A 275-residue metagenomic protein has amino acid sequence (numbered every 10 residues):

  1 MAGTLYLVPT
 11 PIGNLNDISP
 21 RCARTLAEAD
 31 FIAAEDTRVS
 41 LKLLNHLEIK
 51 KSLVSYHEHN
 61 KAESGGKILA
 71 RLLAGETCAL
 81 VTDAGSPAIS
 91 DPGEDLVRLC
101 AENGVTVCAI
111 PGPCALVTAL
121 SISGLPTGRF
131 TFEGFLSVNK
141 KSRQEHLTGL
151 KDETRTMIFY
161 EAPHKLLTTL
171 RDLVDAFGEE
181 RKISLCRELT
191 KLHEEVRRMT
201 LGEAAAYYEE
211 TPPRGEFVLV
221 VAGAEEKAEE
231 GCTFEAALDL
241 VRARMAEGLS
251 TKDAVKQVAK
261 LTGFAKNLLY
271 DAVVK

Functional and structural regions predicted by a protein language model:
M1-H59: Glycine-rich, flexible N-terminal cofactor/catalytic loop recognition
A2, T156, P163-K275: A contiguous loop/helix-start segment that scaffolds small-molecule binding in enzyme catalytic cores
G3-L5, A74-A79, R155-T156: Loop/turn-to-beta-strand initiation segments
I12-G13, D83-P87, P163-K165, A224-E226: Short glycine-rich anion-binding loops that position phosphate/pyrophosphate groups of nucleotides and phosphorylated
L26-I32, G104-C108, T156-M157: Short active-site oxyanion
S55-A62, L136-K140: Conserved helicase motor
P92-E94, T251: Glycine-centered tight-turn and secondary-structure capping sites
D95-E153: Class I SAM-dependent methyltransferase SAM-binding "motif I" and its flanking Rossmann-like core
